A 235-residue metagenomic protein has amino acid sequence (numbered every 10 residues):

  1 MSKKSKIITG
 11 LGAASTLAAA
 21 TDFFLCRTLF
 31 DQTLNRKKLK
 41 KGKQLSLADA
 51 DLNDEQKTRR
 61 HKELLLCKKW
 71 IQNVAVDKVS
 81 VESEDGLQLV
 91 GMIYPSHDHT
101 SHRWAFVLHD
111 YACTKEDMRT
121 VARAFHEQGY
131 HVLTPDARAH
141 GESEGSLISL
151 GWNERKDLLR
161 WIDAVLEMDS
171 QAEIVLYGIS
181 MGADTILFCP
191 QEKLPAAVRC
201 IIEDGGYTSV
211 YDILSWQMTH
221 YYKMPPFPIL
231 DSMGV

Functional and structural regions predicted by a protein language model:
T9-E82: An N-terminal hydrophobic leader/cap segment in hydrolases
K78, E84-P95: A short loop-to-beta-strand scaffold at the N-terminal edge of the catalytic core in hydrolase folds
S101-D110: Short beta-strand element of the alpha/beta-hydrolase
Y111-A124: The serine-hydrolase catalytic nucleophile loop
D117, I148-D169: Alpha/beta-hydrolase active-site loop
A122-E144: Conserved alpha/beta-hydrolase
M168-S180: Alpha/beta-hydrolase fold nucleophile elbow
F188-V235: Hydrolase active-site cap/lid region
